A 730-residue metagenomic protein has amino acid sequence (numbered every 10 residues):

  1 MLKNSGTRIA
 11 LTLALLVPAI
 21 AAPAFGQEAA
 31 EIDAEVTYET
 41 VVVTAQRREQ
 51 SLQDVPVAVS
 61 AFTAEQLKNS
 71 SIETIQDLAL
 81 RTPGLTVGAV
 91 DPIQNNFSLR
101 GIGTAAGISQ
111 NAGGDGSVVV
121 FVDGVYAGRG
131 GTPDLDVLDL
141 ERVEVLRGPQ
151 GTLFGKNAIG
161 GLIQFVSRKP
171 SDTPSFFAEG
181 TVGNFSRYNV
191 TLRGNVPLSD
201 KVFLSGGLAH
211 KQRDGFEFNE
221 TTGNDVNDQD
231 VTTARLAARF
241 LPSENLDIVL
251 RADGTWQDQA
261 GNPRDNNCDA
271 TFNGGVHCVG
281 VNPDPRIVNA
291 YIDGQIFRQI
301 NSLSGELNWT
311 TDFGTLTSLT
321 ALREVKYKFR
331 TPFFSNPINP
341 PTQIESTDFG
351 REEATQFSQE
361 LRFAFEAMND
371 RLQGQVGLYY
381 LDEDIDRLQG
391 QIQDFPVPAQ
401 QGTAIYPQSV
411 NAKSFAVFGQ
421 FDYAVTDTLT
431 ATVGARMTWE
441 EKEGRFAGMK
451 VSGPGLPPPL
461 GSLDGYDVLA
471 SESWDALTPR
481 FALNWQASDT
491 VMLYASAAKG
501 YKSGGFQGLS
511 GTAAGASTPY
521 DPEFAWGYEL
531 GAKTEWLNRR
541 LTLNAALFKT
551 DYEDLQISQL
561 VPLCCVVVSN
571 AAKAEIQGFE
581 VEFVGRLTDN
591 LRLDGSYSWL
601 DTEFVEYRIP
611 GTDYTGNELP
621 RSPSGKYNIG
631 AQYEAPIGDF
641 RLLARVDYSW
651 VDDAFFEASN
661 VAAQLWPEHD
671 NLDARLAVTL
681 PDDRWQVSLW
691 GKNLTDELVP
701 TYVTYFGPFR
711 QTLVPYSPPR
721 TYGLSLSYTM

Functional and structural regions predicted by a protein language model:
M1-S70, Q76-L80, N195, E244-N245 (+2 more regions): N-terminal Sec signal peptide and the immediately downstream disordered periplasmic leader that contains the TonB box
E31-V41, Q50-R100, T104-Y126, P133-R147 (+6 more regions): Periplasmic N-terminal gating module of Gram-negative TonB-dependent outer-membrane receptors
D115-S117, R129, L138-R147, T152-A234 (+5 more regions): Outer-membrane beta-barrel translocator/receptor signature
G223, D228-G374, L381-D382, T542-L543: Outer-membrane beta-barrel domain signature, strongest for Gram-negative TonB-dependent receptors and also present
R239-S243, F363-A364, L378-L381, V410-T550 (+1 more regions): Structural signature of Gram-negative outer-membrane beta-barrels, strongest in the C-terminal barrel of TonB-dependent
S304-T311, T315-F333, Q486, M492-K502 (+4 more regions): Membrane-embedded beta-barrel scaffold of Gram-negative outer-membrane proteins
G377, A431, K549-D551, S569-A658 (+1 more regions): Gram-negative outer-membrane beta-barrel transporters
S649-E657, V678-M730: C-terminal beta-signal and adjacent terminal beta-strands/loops of Gram-negative outer-membrane beta-barrel proteins
